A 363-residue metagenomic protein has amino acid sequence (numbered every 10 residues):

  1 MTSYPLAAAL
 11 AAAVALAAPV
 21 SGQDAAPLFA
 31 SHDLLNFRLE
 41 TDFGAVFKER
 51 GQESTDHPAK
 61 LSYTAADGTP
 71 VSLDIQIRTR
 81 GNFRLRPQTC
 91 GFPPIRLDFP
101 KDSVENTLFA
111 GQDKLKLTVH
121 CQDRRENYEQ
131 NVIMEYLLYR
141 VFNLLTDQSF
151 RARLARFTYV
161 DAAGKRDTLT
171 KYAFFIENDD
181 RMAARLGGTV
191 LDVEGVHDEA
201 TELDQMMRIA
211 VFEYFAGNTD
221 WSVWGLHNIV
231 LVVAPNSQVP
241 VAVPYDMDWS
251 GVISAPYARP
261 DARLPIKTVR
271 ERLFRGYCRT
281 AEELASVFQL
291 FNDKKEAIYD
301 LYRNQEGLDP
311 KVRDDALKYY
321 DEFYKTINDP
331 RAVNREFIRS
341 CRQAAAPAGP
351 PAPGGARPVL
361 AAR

Functional and structural regions predicted by a protein language model:
M1-P5: Positively charged n-region of N-terminal signal peptides that target proteins for export
A7-A17: Bacterial N-terminal signal peptides
S21-R363: Phosphate/dinucleotide-binding and metal-coordinating scaffold of catalytic cores in nucleotide-dependent enzymes
